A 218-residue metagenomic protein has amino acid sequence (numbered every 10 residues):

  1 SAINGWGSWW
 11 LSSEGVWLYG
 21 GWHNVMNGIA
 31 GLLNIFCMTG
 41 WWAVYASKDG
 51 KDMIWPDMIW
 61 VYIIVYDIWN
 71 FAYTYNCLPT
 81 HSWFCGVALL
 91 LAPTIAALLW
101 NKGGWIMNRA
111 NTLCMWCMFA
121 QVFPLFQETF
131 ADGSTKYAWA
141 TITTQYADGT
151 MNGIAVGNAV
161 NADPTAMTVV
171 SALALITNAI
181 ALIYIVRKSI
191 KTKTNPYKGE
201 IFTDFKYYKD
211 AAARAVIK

Functional and structural regions predicted by a protein language model:
S1-G103: Generic multipass alpha-helical transmembrane bundles of integral membrane proteins
C85-K218: C-terminal transmembrane-bundle signature of multipass membrane proteins, characterized by strong activation on
